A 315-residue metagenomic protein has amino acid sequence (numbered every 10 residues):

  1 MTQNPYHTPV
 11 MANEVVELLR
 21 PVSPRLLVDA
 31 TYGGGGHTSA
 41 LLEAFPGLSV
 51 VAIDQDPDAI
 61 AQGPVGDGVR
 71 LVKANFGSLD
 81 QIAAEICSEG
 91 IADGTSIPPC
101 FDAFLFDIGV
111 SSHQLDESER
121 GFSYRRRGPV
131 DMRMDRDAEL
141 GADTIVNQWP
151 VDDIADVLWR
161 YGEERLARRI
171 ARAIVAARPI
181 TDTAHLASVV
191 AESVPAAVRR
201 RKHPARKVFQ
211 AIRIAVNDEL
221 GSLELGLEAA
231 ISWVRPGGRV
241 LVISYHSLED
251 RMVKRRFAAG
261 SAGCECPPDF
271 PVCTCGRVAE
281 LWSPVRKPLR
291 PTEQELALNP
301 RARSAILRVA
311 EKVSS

Functional and structural regions predicted by a protein language model:
M1-S315: S-adenosyl-L-methionine-dependent methyltransferase catalytic core, i.e., the SAM/SAH-binding region
